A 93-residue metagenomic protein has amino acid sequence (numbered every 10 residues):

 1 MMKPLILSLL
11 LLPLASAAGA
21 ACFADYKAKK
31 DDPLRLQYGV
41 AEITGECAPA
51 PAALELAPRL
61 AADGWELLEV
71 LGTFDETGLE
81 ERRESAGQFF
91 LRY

Functional and structural regions predicted by a protein language model:
M2-Y93: Terminus-proximal functional modules
